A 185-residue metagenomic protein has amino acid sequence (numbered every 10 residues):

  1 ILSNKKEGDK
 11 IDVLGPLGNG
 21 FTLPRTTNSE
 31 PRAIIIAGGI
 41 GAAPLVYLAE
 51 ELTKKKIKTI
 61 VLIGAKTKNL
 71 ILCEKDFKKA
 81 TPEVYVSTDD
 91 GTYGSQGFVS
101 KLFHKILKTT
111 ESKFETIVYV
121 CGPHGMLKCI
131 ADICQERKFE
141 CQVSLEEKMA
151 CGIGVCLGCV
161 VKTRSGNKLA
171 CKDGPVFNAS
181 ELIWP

Functional and structural regions predicted by a protein language model:
I1-I34: FAD-binding FR-type
K10, R32, I57-V61, E83 (+2 more regions): Residues at the starts of beta-strands that form the adenosine-phosphate
L14, I36-A37, L62-G64, C121 (+1 more regions): Short beta-strand segments
L23-A33, K54-K56, K105-I117: Intrinsic disorder/low-complexity segments
A33-A42: Short, glycine-rich nucleotide/cofactor-binding loops
G38, L48, E147: Extended, positively charged loop/linker patches that create polyanion-binding surfaces
P44-T53: Histidine-anchored nucleotide/phosphate-binding helix
K66-T110, F114-P185: Reductase modules of NAD(P)H-dependent flavoproteins
